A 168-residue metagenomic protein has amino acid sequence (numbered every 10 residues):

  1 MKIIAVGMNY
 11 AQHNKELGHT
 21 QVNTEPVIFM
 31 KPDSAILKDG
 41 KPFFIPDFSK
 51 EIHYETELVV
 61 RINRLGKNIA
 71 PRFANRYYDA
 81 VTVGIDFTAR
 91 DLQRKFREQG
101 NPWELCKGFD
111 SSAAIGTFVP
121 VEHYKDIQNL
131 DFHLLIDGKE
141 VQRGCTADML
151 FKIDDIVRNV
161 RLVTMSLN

Functional and structural regions predicted by a protein language model:
M1-S166: Catalytic-core "active-site belt" of small-molecule-metabolizing enzymes, emphasizing His/Asp/Glu-rich regions
